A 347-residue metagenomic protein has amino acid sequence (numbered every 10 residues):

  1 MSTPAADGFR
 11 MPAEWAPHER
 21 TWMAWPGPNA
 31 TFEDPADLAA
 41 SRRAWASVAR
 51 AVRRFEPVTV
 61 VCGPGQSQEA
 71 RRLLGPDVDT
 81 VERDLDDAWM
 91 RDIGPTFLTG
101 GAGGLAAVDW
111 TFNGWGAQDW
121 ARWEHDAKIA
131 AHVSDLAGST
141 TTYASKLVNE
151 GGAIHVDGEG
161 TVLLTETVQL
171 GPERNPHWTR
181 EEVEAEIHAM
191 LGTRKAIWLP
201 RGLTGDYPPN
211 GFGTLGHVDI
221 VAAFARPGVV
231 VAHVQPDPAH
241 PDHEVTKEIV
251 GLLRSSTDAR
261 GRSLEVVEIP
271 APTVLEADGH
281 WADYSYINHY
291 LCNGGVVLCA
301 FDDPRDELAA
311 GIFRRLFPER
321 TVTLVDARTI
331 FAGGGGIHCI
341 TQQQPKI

Functional and structural regions predicted by a protein language model:
M1-I347: The feature marks the mature, well-folded catalytic cores of soluble enzymes
